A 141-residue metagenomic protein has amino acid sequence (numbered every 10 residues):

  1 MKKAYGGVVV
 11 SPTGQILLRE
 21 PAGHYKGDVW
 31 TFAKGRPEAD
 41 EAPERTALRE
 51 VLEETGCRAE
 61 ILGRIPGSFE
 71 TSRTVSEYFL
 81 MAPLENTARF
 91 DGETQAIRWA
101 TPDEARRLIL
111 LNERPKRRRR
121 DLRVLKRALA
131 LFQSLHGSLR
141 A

Functional and structural regions predicted by a protein language model:
M1, S72-R73, D91: A short, structural micro-pattern
M1-F32, G63: N-terminal strand-loop-strand
K3, V75-F79, A96: Short beta-strand micro-motifs in enzyme catalytic cores
V9, Y78-A82, T101: Short, well-ordered beta-strand micro-motif
T13-I16, H24-K26, E38-A39, C57 (+2 more regions): Short, charged/polar surface micro-motifs in flexible loops or helix N-caps
Y25-V29, D91-A141: Nudix hydrolase/Nudix homology domain
F32-I65: The catalytic Nudix box helix
L52, G56-T87: Active-site segment of metal-dependent pyrophosphate-handling enzymes, primarily the Nudix hydrolase catalytic core
